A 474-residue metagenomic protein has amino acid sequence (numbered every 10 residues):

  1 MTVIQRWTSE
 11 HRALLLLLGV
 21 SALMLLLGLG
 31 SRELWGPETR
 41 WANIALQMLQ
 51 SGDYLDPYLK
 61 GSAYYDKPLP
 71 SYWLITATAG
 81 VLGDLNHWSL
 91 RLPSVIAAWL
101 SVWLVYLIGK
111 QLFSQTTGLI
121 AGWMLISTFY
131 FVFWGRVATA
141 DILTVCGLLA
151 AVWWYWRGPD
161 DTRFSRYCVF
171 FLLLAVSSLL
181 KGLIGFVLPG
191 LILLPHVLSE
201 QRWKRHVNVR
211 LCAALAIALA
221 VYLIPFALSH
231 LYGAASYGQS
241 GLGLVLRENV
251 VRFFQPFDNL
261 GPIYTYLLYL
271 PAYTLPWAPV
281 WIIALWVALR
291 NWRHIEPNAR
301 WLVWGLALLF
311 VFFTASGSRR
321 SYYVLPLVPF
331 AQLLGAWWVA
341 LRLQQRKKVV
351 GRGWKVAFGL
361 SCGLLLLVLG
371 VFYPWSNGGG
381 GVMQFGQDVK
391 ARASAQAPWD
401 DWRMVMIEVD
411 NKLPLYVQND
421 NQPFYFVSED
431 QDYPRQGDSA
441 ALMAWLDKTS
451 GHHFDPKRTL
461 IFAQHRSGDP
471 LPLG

Functional and structural regions predicted by a protein language model:
H11-L15, V105-S127: Transmembrane-helix signature of polytopic, membrane-embedded enzymes that assemble or transfer cell-envelope glycans
A22, P374-A441, W445-K448, H453-G474: Short periplasmic/luminal acceptor-recognition loop of GT-C membrane glycosyltransferases, typified by
A22-M24, W41-D66, P70-W73, A77: Extracytosolic helix-loop segments that constitute the early lumenal/periplasmic catalytic or substrate-binding loops
N43-L46, G158, L173, L180 (+2 more regions): Transmembrane-lumen/periplasm boundary regions of multi-pass, lipid-linked membrane glycan transferases
H87-L90, Y130-L143: Short acidic/glycine- and proline-prone juxtamembrane loop motifs at membrane-interface regions of multi-pass membrane
L92-L112: Transmembrane-helix motifs of polytopic, lipid-linked glycan transferases
L104, L143-D160, A331-L334: Specific aromatic-rich, kink-prone transmembrane helix
K110-Q111, T116, A151-Y167, S177 (+1 more regions): Membrane-interface transmembrane helices that cradle and orient dolichyl/undecaprenyl
